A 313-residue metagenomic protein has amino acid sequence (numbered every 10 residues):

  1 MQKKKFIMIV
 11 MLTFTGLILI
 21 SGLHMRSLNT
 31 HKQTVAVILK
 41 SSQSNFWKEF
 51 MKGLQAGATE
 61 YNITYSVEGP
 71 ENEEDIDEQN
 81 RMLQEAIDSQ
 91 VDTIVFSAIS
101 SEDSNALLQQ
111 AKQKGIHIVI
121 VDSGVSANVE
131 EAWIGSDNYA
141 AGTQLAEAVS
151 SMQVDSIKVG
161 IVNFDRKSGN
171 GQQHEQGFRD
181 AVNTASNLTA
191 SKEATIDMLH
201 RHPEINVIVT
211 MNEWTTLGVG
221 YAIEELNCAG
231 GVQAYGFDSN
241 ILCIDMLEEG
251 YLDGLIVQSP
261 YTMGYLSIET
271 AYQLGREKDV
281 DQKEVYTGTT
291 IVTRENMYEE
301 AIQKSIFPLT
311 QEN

Functional and structural regions predicted by a protein language model:
M8-G22: Hydrophobic membrane-insertion alpha-helices, especially the h-region of bacterial N-terminal signal peptides
M8-M11, I268-N313: Hinge/cleft segment of the Venus flytrap/periplasmic-binding protein
S21-T34: Aromatic-capped interface at the extracytoplasmic side of an N-terminal signal-anchor transmembrane helix
A36-G53, G57, S66-N80, S97-S101 (+2 more regions): Extracytoplasmic "Venus flytrap"
F46-Y61, A141-L145, G169-A185, T189-A194 (+2 more regions): Short, solvent-exposed amphipathic alpha-helices that sit in or adjacent to ligand/effector-binding or catalytic
Q79, I134-V159, Q173, S191-K192 (+2 more regions): Hydrophobic alpha-helical segments within soluble ligand-binding/sensing domains
T93-K112, F178, T184-D245: Hydrophobic alpha-helical
D103-A140, S151, K158, D238-E248 (+1 more regions): Flexible loop/hinge segments that line or gate small-molecule binding clefts
